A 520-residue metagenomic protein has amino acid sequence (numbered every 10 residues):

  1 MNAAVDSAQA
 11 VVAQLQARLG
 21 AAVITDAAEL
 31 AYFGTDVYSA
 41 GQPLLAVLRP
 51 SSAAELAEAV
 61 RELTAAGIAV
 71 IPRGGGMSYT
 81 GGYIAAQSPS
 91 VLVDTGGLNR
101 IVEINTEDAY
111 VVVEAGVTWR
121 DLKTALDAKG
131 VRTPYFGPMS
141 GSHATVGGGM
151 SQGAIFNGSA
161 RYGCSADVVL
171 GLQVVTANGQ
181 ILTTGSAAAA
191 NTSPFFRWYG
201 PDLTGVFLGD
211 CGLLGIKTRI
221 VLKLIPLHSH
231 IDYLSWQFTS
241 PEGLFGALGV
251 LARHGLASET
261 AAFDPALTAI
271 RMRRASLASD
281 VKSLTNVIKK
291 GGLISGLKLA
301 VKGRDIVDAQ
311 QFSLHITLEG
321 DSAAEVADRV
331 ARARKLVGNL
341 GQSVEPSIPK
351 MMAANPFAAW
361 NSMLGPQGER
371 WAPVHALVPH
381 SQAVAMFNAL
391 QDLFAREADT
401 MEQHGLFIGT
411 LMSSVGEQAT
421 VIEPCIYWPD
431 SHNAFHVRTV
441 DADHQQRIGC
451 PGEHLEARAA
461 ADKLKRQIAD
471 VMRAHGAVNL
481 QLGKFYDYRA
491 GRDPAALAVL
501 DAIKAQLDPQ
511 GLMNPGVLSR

Functional and structural regions predicted by a protein language model:
N2, V37-A46, I68, R73-G75 (+4 more regions): Conserved glycine-rich FAD pyrophosphate-binding loop
L15, L63, A247-A252, V326-G338 (+2 more regions): Short amphipathic alpha-helices in soluble, non-transmembrane regions that often serve as interface/regulatory elements
G34-R132, A144-I155: Long, structured ligand/cofactor-binding scaffold of large enzymes
E55-E58, P241-A247, S322-A331, A385-M386 (+1 more regions): Short, conserved charged micro-motifs
I101-I104, A115, R120-L256, T260-A262 (+1 more regions): FAD-binding subdomain of flavoenzyme oxidoreductases
W236-S240, H315-S322, A376-Q382, P424-W428: Short beta-strand-to-loop capping motifs
Q237-S240, D305-L340: A conserved active-site cap/scaffold subdomain adjacent to cofactor or substrate pockets
A262-T317: Glycine-/charge-enriched secondary-structure boundary and capping motifs
